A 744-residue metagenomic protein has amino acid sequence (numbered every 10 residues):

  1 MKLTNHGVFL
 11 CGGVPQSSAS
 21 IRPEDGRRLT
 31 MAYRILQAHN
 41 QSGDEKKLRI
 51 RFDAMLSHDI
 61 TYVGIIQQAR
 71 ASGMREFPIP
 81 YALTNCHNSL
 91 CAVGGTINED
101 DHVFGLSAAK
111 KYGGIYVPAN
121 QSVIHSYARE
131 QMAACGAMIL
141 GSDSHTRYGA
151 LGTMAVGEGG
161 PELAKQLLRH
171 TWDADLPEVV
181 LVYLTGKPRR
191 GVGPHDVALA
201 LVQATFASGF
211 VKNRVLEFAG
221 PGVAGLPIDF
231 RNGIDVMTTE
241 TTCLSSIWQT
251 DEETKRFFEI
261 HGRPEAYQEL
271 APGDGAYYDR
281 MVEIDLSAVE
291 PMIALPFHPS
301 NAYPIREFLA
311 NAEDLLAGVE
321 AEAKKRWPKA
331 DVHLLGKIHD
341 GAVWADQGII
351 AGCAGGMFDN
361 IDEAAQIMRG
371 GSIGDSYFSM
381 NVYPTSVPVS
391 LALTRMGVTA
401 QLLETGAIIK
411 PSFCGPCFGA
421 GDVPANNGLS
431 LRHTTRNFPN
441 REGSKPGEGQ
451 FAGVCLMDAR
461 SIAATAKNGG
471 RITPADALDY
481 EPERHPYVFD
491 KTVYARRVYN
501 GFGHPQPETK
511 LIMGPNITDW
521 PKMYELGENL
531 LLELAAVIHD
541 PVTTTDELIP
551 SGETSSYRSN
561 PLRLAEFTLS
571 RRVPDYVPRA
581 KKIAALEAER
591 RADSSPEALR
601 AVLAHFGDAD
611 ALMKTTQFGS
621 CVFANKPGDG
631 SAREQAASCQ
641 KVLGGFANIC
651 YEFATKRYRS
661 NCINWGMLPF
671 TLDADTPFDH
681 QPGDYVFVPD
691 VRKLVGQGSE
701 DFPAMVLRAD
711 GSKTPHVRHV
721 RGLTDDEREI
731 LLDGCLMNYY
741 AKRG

Functional and structural regions predicted by a protein language model:
M1-G744: Fe-S-dependent hydro-lyases/dehydratases of central metabolism
